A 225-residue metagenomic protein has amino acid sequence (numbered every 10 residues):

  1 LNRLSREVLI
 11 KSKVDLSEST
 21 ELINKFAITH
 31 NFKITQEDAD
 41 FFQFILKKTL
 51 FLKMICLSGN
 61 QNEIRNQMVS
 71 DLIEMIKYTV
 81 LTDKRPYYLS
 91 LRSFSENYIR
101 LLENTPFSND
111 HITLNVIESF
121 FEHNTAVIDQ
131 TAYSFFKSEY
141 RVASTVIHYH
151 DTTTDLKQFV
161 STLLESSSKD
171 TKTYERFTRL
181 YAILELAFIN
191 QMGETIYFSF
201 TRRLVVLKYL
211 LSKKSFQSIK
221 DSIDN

Functional and structural regions predicted by a protein language model:
L1-K53, I112-N225: Long, charged low-complexity segments
F41-L81: A glycine-rich, hydrophobic loop/mini-helix early in the fold
S58, N62-R65, K77-L89, A126-Y133 (+1 more regions): Short, charged/polar micro-motifs that form catalytic or ligand-binding hotspots
R65-P106: Short, hydrophobic, well-ordered secondary-structure elements
S108-D110: Short acidic, Gly/Pro-enriched loop/turn segments at secondary-structure junctions
